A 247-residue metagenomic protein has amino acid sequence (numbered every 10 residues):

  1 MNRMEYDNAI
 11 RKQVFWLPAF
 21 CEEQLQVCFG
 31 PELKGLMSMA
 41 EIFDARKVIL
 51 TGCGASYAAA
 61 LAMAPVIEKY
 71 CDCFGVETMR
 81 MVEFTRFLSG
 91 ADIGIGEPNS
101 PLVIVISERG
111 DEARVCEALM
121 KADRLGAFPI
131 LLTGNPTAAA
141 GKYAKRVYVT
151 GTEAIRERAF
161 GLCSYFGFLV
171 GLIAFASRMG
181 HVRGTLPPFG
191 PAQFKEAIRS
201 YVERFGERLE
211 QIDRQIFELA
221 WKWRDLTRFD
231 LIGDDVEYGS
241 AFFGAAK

Functional and structural regions predicted by a protein language model:
M1, A9, Q193, A197-R204: Conformationally flexible catalytic loops at phosphate/diphosphate-handling active centers
M1-R46, I212: An N-terminal, well-structured beta->alpha segment
A9, Q13-W16, F20-E23, A62 (+9 more regions): Alpha-helical scaffold segments in soluble metabolic enzymes
L17, L125, D225-L226: Structured helix-beta-strand junction loops
F29, F205-I216: A general structural motif
G30, I42-R199, D234: Glycine-rich phosphate-binding loops that contact phosphosugars or nucleotide phosphates
P31-R46, I95-P98, Q215-T227: Glycine-rich phosphate/diphosphate-binding loops that line cofactor/substrate pockets in enzymes
D72-C73, L219-K247: Acidic catalytic cores of enzymes that act on phosphate-bearing nucleotides/polynucleotides
